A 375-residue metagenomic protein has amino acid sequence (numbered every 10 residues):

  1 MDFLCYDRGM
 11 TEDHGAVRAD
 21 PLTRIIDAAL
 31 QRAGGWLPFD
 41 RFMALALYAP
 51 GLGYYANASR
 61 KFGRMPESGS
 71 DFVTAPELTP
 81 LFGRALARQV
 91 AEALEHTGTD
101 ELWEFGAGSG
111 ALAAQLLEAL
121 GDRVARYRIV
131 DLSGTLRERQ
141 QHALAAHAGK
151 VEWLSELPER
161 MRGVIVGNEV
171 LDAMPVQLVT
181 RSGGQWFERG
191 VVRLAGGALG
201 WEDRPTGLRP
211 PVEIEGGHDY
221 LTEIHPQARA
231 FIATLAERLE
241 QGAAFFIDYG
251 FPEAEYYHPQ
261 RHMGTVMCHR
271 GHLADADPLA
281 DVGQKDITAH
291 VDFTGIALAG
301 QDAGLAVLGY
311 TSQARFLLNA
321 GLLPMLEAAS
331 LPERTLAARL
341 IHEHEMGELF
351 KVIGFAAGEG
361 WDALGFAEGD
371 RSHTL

Functional and structural regions predicted by a protein language model:
D2-F105, S109-E156, M161, V179 (+2 more regions): Rossmann-like AdoMet
P21, P38-R41, E77, L81 (+7 more regions): Generic recognition of stable, solvent-exposed alpha-helical segments in well-folded globular domains
A46, I165, I296: A residue-level signal for conserved active-site and pocket-lining positions in enzyme catalytic cores
W103, V130, I165-N168, I247: Active-site flanking residues adjacent to catalytic metal/cofactor-binding acidic residues
L136, A173-M174, E253: Catalytic P-loop NTPase motifs of RecA-like helicase/translocase cores
R160-T180, H225-P226, R238, A244: A short SAM/SAH-binding and catalytic strip from SAM-dependent methyltransferases
V166-V212, P259-H269: A mobile, often basic/glycine-rich helix-loop segment that functions as the active-site lid/recognition loop
P210-L375: Long, Lys/Arg- and hydrophobic-enriched amphipathic alpha-helices
